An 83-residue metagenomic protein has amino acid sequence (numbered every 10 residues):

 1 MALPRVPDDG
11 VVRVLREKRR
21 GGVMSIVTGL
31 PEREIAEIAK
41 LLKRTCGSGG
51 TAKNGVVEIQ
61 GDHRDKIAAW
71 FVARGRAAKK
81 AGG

Functional and structural regions predicted by a protein language model:
M1-K40, R44-N54, D65-G83: Long, charged, low-complexity intrinsically disordered regions
G55-Q60: A generic structural motif
